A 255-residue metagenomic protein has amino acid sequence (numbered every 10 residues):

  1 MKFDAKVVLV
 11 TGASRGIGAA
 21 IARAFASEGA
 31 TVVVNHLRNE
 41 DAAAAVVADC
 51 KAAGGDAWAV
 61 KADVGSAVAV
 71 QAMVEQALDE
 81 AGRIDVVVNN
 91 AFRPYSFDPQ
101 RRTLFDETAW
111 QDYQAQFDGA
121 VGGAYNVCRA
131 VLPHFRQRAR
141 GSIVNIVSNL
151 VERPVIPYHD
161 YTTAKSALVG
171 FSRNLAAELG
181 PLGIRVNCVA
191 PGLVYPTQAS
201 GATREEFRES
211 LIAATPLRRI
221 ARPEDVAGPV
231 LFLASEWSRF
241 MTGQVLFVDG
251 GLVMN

Functional and structural regions predicted by a protein language model:
V7, S14-R15: Conserved glycine-rich cofactor-binding loop
E28-A45: Conserved glycine-rich Rossmann-like NAD(P)H-binding loop of the short-chain dehydrogenase/reductase
D85, D106-Y125, R140, V144 (+2 more regions): Catalytic Tyr-X3-Lys loop
F97-F117, S200, L211: Substrate-binding pocket helix/loop in short-chain dehydrogenase/reductase
Q100-R101, P154-T163, N174: Active-site loop-to-helix junction immediately N-terminal to the catalytic Tyr of the SDR YXXXK motif in Rossmann-fold
C128, A164, S172: Active-site helix of classical SDR
P133, A177-E178, R239: Alpha-helical segment proximal to the catalytic Tyr-Lys
G180, R185, M241-G243, D249: Short, small/polar-rich loop/turn modules that mediate ligand/substrate recognition or access, typified
